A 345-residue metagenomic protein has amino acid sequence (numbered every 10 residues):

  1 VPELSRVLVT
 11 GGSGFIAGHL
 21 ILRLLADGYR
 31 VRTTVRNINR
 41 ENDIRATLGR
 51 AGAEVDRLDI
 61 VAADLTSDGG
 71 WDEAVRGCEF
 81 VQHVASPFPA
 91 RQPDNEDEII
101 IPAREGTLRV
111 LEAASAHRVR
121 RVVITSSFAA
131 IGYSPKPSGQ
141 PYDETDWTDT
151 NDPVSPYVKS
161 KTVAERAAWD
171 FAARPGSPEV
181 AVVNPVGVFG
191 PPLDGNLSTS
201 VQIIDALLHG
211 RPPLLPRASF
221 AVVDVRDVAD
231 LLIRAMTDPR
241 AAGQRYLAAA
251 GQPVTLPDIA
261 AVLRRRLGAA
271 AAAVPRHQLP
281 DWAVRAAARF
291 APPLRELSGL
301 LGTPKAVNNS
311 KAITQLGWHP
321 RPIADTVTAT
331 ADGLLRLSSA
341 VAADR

Functional and structural regions predicted by a protein language model:
S5-Y29, T34: N-terminal Rossmann NAD(P)H-binding glycine-rich loop of SDR-like oxidoreductase domains
N39, G49-E105: NAD(P)H-binding glycine-rich loop region in Rossmannoid oxidoreductase-like domains and their noncatalytic homologs
H83, P87, P93-Y157: Conserved Rossmann-fold NAD(P)-dependent oxidoreductase catalytic core, especially the SDR/UDP-sugar
Q92-P93, D149-V154, G195, Q202-V223 (+2 more regions): A conserved pocket-lining segment of Rossmann-fold NAD(P)-dependent short-chain dehydrogenase/reductase
D152-V180: Active-site Tyr-X1-5-Lys
P175-P178, G190-I203, A235-Y246, A270: Glycine/proline-rich active-site loop of Rossmann-fold NAD(P)-dependent oxidoreductases
L231-L294, I323-R345: Mid/C-terminal beta-alpha module of Rossmann-like enzyme folds, strongest in SDR-family dehydrogenases/epimerases
A286-G317: Conserved C-terminal active-site "lid" loop/helix of NAD(P)H-dependent oxidoreductases that clamps the redox cofactor
